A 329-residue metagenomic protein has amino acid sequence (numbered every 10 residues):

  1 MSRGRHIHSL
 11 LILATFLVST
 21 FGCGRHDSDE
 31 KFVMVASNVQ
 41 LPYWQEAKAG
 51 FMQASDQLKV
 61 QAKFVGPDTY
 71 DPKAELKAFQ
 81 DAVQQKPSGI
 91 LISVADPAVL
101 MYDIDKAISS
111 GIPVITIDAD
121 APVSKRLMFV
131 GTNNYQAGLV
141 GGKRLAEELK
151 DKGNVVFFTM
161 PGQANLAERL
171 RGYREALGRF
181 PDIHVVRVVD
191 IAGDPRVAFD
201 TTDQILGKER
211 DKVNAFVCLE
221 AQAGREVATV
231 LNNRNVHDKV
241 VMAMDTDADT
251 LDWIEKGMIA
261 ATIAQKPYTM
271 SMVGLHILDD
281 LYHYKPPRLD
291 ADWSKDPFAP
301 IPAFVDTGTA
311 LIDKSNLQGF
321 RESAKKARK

Functional and structural regions predicted by a protein language model:
C23-H26: Bacterial signal peptide processing site
K31-L58, K63-D81, Q85, S93-P97 (+2 more regions): Extracytoplasmic "Venus flytrap"
V33-A36, K86-V94, P113-I117, V156-F157 (+4 more regions): Periplasmic-binding protein-like
Y43-Q57, A137-G141, N165-H184, V197 (+3 more regions): Short, solvent-exposed amphipathic alpha-helices that sit in or adjacent to ligand/effector-binding or catalytic
E75, V130-V155, A167-E168, R196-F199 (+2 more regions): Hydrophobic alpha-helical segments within soluble ligand-binding/sensing domains
L91-I108, Y173, A192-W253: Hydrophobic alpha-helical
A98-Q136, V140-E148, N154, D247-E255 (+1 more regions): Flexible loop/hinge segments that line or gate small-molecule binding clefts
A176-L177, V273, I277-K329: Hinge/cleft segment of the Venus flytrap/periplasmic-binding protein
